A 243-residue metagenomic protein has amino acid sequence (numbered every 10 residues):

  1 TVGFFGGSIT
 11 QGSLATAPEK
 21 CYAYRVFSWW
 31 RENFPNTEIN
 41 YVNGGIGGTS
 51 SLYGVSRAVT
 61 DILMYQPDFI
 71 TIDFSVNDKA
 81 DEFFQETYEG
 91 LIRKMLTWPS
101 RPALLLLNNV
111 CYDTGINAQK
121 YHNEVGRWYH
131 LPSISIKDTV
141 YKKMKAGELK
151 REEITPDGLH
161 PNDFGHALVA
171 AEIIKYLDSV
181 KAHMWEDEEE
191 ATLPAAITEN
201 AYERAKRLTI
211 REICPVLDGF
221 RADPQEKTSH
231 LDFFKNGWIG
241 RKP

Functional and structural regions predicted by a protein language model:
T1, Y24-F27, S51-M64, Q85-K94 (+1 more regions): Alpha-helical scaffolding within the catalytic cores of extracellular/periplasmic polymer-degrading hydrolases
T1-G44, R57-Q66, F234-G237, P243: Serine-esterase "nucleophile elbow" of acetyl-processing enzymes
S8-I9, S13, F34, N43-V59 (+5 more regions): Cell-envelope and extracellular/periplasmic
R31-E32, V59, L63, R93-R101 (+2 more regions): Sec-exported extracytoplasmic/periplasmic mature domains
D73-N77, E86-E124: Active-site segments of SGNH/GDSL-like serine hydrolases that catalyze O-acetyl group transfer/hydrolysis on lipids
A103-N108, I116-I154, A167-K181, E186: Extracellular serine-dependent O-acyl
P161-N162: Accessory beta->alpha helical hairpin/"wing" motif in late/C-terminal subdomains of nucleic-acid enzymes
A167-P243: Conserved catalytic region of serine esterases and O-acyltransferases that act on ester linkages in lipids
